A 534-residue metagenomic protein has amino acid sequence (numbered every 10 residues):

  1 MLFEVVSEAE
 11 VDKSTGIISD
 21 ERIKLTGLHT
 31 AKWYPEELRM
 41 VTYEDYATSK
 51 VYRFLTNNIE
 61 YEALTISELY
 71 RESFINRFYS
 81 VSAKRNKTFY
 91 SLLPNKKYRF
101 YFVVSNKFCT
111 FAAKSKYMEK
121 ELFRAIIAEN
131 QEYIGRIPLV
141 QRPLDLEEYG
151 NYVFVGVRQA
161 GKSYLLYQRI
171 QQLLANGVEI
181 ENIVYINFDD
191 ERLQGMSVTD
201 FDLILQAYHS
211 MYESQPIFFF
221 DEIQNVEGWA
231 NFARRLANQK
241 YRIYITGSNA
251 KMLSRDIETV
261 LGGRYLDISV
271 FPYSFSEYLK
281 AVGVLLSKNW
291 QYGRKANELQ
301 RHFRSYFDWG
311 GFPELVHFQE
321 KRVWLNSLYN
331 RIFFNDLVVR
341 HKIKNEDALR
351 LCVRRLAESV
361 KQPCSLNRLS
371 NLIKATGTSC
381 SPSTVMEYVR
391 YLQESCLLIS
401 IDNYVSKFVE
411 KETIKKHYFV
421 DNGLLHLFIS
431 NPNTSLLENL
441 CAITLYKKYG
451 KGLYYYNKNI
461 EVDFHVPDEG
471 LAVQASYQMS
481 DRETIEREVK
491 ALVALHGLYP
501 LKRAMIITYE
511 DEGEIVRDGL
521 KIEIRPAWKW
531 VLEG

Functional and structural regions predicted by a protein language model:
M1-K96, K107: Single, function-defining residue in the core of a domain
A113-L144: N-terminal pre-Walker A segment at the start of P-loop NTPase domains
E119-N130, D256-P363: Interdomain motor-coupling "hinge/lid" segment immediately C-terminal to the ATP-binding subdomain of NTP-driven enzymes
F154: Hydrophobic anchor at the beta1->P-loop junction of P-loop NTPases
K162: Conserved lysine of the Walker
L165: Hydrophobic positions on the alpha1 helix immediately C-terminal to the Walker A/P-loop
N182, H317-A472, Y477: Accessory nucleic acid-recognition modules appended to NTPase machines
V184-S214: Short glycine-rich substrate-engagement loop in P-loop NTPases that contacts/grips substrate
